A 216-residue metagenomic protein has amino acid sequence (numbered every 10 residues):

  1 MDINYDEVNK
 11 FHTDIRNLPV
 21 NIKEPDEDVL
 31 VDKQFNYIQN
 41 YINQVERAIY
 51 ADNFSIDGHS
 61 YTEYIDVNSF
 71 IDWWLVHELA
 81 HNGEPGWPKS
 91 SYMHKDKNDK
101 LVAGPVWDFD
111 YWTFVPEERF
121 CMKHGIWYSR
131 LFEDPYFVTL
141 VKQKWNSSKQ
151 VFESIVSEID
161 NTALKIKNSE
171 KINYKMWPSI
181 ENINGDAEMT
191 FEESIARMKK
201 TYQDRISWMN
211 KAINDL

Functional and structural regions predicted by a protein language model:
I3: Acidic/histidine-rich catalytic neighborhood
N9-W87, S91-L216: Middle-to-C-terminal accessory/interaction subdomains
